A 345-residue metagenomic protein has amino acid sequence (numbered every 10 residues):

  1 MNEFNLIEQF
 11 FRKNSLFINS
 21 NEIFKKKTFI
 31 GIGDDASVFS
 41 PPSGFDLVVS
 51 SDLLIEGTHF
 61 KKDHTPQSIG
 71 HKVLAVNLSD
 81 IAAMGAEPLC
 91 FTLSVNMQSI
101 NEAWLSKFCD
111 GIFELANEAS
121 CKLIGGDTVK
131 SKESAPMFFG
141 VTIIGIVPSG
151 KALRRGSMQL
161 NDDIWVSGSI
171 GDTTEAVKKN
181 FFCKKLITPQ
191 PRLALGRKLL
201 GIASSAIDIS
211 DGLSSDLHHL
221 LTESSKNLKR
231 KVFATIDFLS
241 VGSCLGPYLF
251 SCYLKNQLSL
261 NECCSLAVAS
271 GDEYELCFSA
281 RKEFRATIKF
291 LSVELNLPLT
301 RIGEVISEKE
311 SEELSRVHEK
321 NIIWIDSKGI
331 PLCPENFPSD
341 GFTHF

Functional and structural regions predicted by a protein language model:
M1-F345: Helix-biased detector of long, well-ordered alpha-helical tracts
